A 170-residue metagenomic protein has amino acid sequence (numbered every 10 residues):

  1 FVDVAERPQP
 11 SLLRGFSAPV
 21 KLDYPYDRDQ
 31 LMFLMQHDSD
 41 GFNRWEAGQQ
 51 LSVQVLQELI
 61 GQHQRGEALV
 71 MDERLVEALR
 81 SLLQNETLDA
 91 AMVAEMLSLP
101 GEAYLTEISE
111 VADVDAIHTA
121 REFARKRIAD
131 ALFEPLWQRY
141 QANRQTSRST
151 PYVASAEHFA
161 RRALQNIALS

Functional and structural regions predicted by a protein language model:
V2-S170: Long, ordered, helix-rich scaffold segments
